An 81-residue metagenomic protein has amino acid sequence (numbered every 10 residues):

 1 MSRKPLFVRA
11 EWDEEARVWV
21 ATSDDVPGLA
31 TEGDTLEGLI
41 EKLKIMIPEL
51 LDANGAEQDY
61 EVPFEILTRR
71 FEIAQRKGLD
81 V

Functional and structural regions predicted by a protein language model:
M1-R9, E37-V81: Short, charged, surface-exposed hinge/linker loops at domain edges that act as mobile lids or interdomain connectors
S2-R3, W19, P27: ATP-dependent carboxylate activation and anion-phosphoryl transfer catalytic cores that bind Mg-ATP to form
E11-D24: Short aromatic-glycine-(Arg/Gly/Cys) micro-motifs in beta-strand/loop hairpins
E15, V26-P27, A56, E61: Intrinsic disorder/low-complexity detector
V18-V20, T31, E41, G55: Short acidic, gly/pro-rich beta-turn/loop elements at beta-sheet edges and active-site/ligand-binding grooves
S23-V26, K44: ATP/adenylate-binding site constellation spanning eukaryotic-like Ser/Thr protein kinases, ABC-transporter
D25-G28, G78: Residue-level preference for alpha-helix termini and adjacent loops
P27-G38: A short, exposed loop/beta-hairpin motif centered on an aromatic-Gly-Thr core
